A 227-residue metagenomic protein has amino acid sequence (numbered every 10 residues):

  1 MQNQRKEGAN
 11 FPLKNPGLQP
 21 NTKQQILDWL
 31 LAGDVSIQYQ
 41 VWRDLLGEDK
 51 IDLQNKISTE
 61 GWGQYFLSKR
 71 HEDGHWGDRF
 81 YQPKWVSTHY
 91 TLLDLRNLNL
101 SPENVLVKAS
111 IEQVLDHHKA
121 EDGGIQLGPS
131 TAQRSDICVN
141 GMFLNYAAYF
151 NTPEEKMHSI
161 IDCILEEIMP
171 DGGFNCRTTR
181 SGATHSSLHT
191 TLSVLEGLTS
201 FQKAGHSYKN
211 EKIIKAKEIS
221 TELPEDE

Functional and structural regions predicted by a protein language model:
M1-E227: Preference for long, amphipathic alpha-helical scaffolds in soluble/luminal domains and all-alpha bundles
